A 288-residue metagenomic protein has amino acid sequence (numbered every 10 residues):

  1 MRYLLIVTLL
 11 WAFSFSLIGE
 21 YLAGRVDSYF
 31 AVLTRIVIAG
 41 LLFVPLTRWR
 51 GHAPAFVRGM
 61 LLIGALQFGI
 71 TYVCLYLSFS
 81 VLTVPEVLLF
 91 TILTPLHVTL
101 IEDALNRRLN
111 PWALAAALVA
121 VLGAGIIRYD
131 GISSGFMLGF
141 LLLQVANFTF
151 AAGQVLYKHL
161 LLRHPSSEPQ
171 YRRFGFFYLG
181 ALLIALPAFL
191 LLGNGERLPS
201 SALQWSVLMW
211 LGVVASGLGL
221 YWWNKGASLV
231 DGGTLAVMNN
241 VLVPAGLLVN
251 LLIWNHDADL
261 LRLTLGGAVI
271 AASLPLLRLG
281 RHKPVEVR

Functional and structural regions predicted by a protein language model:
L10, S14-F15, V44-V87, T91 (+2 more regions): Specific transmembrane alpha-helical segments of multi-pass solute transporters/efflux pumps, especially DMT/EamA
F13, L17-E20, I38-A55, V121-G135 (+3 more regions): Membrane-interface helix-cap regions at the ends of transmembrane helices in multi-pass membrane proteins
G19, G40-F43, V98-T99, I132-G193: Transmembrane alpha-helical segments that form core, pore/gating elements of small-molecule transporters/exporters
Y21, A31, S78, A104-L109 (+5 more regions): Hydrophobic/aromatic residues within transmembrane alpha-helices of multi-pass small-molecule transporters
G24-Y29, L33, A53-R58, Y129-T149 (+2 more regions): Juxtamembrane helix-entry segments on the extracytoplasmic side of multipass membrane proteins
F30-V32, V37-I38, Q67, Y76-R108 (+3 more regions): Specific alpha-helical transmembrane segments that line the substrate/conduction pathway and gating interfaces
L33-T34, V87-L93, Y157-L182, V213-L252: Helix-helix packing/entry segments at the starts of transmembrane helices
F43, L93, L109-Y129, N240-V241 (+2 more regions): Hydrophobic transmembrane alpha-helices of multi-pass small-molecule transport proteins
